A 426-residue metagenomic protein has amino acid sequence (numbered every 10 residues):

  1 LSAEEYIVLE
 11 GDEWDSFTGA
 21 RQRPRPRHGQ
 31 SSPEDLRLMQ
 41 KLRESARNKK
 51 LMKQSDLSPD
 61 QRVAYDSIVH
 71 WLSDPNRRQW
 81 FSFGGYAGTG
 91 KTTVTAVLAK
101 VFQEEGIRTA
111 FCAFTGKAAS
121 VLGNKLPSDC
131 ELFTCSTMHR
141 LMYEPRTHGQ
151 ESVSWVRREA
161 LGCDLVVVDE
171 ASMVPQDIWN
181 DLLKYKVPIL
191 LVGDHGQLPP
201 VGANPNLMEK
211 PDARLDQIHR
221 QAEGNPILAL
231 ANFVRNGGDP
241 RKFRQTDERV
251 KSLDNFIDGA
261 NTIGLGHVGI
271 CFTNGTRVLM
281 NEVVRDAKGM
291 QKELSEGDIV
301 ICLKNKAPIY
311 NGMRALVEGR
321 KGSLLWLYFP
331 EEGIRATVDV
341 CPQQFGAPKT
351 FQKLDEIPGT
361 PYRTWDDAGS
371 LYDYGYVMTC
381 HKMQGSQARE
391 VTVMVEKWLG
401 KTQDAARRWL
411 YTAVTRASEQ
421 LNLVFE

Functional and structural regions predicted by a protein language model:
Y6-L42: Interdomain "pre-motor" coupling segment immediately N-terminal to P-loop NTPase/helicase cores
D35-D56: Charged, amphipathic alpha-helical linker segments immediately N-terminal to NTP-binding catalytic cores
S55-L72: N-terminal pre-P-loop "Q-motif" helix
Q61, T115, P175, F272-N274 (+1 more regions): Helix N-cap/beta->alpha junction signal
N76-F81: Pre-Walker A (Motif I) flank of P-loop NTPase domains
S82-T89, T93, V97, V101-T109 (+6 more regions): Conserved helicase motor core of SF1/SF2 NTP-dependent helicases
T89-V94, S128-S136, D216, A222-G224 (+1 more regions): Core RecA-like ATPase module of SF1/SF2 helicases and allied nucleic-acid translocases
G238-M280: Helicase P-loop NTPase motor core
